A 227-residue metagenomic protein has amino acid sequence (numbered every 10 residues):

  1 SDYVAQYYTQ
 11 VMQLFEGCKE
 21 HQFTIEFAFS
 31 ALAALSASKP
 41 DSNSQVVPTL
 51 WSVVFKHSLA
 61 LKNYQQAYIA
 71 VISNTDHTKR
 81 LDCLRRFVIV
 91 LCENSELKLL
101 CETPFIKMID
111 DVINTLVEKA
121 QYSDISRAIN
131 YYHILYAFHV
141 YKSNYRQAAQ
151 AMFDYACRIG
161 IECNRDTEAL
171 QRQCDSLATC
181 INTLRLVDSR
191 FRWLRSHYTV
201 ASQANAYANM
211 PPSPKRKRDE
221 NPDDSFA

Functional and structural regions predicted by a protein language model:
S1-A227: Extended alpha-helical assembly domains of large eukaryotic scaffold proteins
